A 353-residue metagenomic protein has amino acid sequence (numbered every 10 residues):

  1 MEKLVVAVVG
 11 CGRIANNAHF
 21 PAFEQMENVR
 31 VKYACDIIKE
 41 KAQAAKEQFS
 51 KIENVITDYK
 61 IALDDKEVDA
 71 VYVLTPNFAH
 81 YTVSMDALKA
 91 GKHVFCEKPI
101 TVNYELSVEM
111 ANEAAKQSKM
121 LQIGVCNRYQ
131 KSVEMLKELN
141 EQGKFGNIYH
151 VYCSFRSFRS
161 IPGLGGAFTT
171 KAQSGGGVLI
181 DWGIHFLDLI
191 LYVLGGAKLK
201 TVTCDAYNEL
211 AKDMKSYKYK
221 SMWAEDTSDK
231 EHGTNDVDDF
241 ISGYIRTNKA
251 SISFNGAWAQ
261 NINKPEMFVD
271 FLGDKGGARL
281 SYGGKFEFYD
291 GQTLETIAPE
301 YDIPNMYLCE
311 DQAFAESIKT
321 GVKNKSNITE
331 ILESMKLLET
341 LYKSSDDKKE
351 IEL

Functional and structural regions predicted by a protein language model:
M1, V29, A70-Y72, K116-K119 (+1 more regions): C-terminal helix-rich "cap/oligomerization" subdomain common to oxidoreductases
M1-S50: N-terminal Rossmann-like dinucleotide-binding module
E2, L63-D65, A70, P76-N77 (+2 more regions): Beta-strand-loop-alpha-helix segment that lines the small-molecule cofactor/substrate pocket of alpha/beta enzymes
K3-V5, N147-H150, S251: Residues that mark the start of a beta-strand
I14, E40-K41, L280-S281, Y301-Q312: Active-site loop of classical SDR/Rossmann-like NAD(P)-dependent oxidoreductases, centered on the catalytic Tyr-X3-Lys
I52-Y59: Conserved SAM-binding strand-loop segment of SAM-dependent methyltransferases
N127-H232, K348: Predominantly a Rossmann-like dinucleotide-binding segment in NAD(P)-dependent oxidoreductases
D188-G284, D311-V322: Contiguous beta-strand/loop segments that form the cofactor/metal-binding neighborhood of enzyme cores
